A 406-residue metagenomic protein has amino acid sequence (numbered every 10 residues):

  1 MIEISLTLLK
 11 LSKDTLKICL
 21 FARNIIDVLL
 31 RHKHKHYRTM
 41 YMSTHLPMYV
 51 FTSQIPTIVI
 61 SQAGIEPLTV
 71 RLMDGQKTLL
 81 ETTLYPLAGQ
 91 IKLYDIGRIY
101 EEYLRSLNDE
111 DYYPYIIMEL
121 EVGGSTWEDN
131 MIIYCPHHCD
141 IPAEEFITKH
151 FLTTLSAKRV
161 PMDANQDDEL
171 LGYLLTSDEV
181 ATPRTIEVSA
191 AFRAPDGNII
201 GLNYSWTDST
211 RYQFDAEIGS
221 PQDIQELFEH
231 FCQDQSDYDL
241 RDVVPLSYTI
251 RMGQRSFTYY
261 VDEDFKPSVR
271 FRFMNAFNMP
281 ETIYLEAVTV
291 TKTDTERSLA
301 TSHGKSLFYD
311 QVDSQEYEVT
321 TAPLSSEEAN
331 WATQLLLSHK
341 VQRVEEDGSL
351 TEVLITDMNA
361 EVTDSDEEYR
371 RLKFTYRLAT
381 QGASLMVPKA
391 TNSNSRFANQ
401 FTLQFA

Functional and structural regions predicted by a protein language model:
L6, S12, I25-I26, S306-F308 (+1 more regions): Generic ordered-secondary-structure signal
L6-L11, L16, L20, L29-L30: Leucine-biased recognition of intrinsically disordered, low-complexity hydrophobic segments
D14, N24, H32-Y37: Intrinsic-disorder-associated, low-complexity terminal segments enriched in Asp/Asn/His/Tyr and depleted of Lys/Arg
C19-L20, V28-L29, Y37-D264: Preference for solvent-exposed, low-hydrophobicity sequence contexts
Y41-T57, Y173-L174, D178, A191-F192 (+4 more regions): Extracellular/virion structural assembly segments
